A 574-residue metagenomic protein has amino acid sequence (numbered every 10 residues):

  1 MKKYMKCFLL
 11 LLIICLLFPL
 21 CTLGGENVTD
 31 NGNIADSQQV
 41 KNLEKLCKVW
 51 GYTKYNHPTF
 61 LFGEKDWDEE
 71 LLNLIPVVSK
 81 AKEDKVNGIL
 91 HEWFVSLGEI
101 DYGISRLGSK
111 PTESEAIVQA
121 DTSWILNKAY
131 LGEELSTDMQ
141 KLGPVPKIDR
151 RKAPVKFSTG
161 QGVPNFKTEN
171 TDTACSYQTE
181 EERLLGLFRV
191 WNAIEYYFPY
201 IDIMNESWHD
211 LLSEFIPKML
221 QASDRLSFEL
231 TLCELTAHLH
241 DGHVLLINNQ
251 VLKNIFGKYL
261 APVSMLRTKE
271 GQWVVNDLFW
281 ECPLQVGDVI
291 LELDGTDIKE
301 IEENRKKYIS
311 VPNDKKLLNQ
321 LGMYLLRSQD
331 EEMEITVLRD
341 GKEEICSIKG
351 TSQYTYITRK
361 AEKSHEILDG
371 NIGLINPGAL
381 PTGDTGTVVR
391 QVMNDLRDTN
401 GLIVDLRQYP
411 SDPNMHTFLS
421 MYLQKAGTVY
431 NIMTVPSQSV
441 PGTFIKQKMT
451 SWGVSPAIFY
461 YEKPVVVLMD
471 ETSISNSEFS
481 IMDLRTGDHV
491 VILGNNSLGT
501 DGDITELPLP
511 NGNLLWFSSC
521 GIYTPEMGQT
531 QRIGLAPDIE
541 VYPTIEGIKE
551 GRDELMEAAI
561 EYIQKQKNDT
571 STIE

Functional and structural regions predicted by a protein language model:
M1-D30: Bacterial Sec-dependent N-terminal signal peptides
C21-D36, T570-E574: Sec-dependent signal peptide cleavage junction
Q38, L46, Y52-H57, F62-D66 (+10 more regions): Cleft-lining beta-strand/loop regions that shape enzyme active-site pockets
Q38-Q39, G51, E115-V118, T122-F157 (+5 more regions): PDZ/PDZ-like domain segments forming the peptide/carboxylate-binding groove, activating on the N-terminal beta-strands
L61-T168, Y200-K269, Q329-E334, L338-H365 (+2 more regions): Extended, small/polar residue-biased N-terminal targeting/export presequences and adjacent propeptide/linker tracts
N276, L291-E292, K299-K307, P312-E332: Extended non-catalytic domains of envelope/secretory-pathway proteins
E506-D538: C-terminal structured "cap/appendage" subdomains that terminate the fold
I539-E574: Low-complexity, Gly/Ser/Thr/Pro-rich intrinsically disordered linker/tail segments
